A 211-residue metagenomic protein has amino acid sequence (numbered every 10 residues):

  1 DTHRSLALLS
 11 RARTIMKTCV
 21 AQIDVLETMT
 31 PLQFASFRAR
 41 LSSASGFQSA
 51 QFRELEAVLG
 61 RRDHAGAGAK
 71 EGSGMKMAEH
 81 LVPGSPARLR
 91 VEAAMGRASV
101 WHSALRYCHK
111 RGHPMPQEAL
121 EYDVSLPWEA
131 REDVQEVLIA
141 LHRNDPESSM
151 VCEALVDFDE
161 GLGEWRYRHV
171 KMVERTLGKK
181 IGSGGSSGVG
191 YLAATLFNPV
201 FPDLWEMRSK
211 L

Functional and structural regions predicted by a protein language model:
D1-L211: Surface-exposed peri-terminal alpha-helical interaction modules
